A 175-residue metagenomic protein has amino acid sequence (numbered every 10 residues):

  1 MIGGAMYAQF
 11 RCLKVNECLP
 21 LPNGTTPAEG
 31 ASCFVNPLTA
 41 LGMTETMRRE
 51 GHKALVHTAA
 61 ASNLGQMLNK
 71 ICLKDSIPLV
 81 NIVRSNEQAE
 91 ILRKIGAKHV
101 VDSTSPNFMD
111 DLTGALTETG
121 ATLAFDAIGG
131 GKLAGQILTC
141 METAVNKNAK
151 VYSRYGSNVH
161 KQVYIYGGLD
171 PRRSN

Functional and structural regions predicted by a protein language model:
M1-A59: NAD(P)H dinucleotide-binding glycine-rich loop of Rossmann-like/cofactor-binding domains, especially the beta1-alpha1
A5, G24, R84-E87, S103-F108 (+1 more regions): Short, acidic/turn-prone active-site loops that include or flank metal/cofactor- and phosphate-binding residues
L19, V56, V80, Q162-Y164: Structural detector of well-ordered beta-strand residues that form the stable sheet scaffold of enzyme domains
C33-P106: Mid-domain Rossmann-like dinucleotide-binding core that forms the NAD(H)/NADP(H) cofactor-binding site
H52, A97, G120-A121, H160: Local beta-strand N-terminus motif with an aromatic residue
N107-T119: Short amphipathic alpha-helix with an adjacent loop that forms part of the alpha/beta core around
A121-A127: Short SAM/SAH-binding signature in class I
A127-N175: Glycine-rich phosphate-binding loop and adjacent beta-alpha segment of Rossmann(oid) nucleotide-cofactor-binding
